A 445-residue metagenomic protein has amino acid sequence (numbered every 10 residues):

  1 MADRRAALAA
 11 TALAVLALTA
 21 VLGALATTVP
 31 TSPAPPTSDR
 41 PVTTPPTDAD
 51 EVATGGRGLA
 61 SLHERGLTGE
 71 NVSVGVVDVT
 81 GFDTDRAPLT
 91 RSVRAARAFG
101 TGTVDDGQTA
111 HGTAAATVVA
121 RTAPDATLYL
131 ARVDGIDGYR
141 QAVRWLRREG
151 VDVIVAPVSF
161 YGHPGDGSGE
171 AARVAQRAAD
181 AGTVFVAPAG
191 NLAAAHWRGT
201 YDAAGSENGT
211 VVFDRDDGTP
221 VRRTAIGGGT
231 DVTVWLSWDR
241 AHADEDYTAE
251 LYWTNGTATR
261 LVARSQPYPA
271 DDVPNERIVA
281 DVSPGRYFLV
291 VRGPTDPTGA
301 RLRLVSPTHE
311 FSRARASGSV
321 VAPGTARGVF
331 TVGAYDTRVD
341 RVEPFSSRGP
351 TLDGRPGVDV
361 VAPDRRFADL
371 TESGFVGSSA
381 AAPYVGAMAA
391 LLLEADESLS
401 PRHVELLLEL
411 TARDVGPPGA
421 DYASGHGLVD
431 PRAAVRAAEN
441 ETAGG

Functional and structural regions predicted by a protein language model:
M1-V42, A53, V119, G444-G445: Secretory targeting signatures
T31-V76, F99-T103, G167, Q176 (+5 more regions): N-terminal domain-start motif of subtilase-like serine proteases
S38, D48-E51, V151-V155, T183 (+1 more regions): C-terminal subdomain of the subtilisin-like protease fold in secreted/lumenal serine endopeptidases
G55-T101, G190, V232-V234, R327 (+1 more regions): Acidic-leg catalytic submotif of subtilisin-like serine proteases
L62, V77-L89, Q108-A126, V133 (+2 more regions): Flexible, small-residue-rich helix->loop connector segments that border functional cores
R97-H163, Y247-E250, G333, G374 (+2 more regions): Subtilisin-like peptidase catalytic core
A116-V119, Y129-V133, W238-A241, E245-T259 (+3 more regions): Hydrolase catalytic cores
V151-G256, R260-R366: Catalytic-core segments of hydrolase enzymes
